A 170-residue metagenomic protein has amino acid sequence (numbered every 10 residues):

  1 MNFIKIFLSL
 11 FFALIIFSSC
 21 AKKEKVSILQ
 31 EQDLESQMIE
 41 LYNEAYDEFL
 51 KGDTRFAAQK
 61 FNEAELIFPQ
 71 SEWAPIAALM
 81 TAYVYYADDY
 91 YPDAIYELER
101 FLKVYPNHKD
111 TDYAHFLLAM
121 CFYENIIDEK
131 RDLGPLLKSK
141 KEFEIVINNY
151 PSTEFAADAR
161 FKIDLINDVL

Functional and structural regions predicted by a protein language model:
M1-C20: Sec-dependent bacterial lipoprotein signal peptides
I16-L170: Acidic, polar-rich low-complexity tracts and alpha-helical solenoid repeat scaffolds
